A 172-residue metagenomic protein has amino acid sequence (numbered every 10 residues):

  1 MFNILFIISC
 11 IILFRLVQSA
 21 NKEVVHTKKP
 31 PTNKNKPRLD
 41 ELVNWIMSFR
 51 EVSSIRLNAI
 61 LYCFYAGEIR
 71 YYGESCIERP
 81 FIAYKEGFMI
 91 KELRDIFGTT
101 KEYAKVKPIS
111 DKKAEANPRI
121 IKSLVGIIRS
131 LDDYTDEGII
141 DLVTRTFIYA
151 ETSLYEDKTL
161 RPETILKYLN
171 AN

Functional and structural regions predicted by a protein language model:
F2-N172: Domain-edge interaction signal
